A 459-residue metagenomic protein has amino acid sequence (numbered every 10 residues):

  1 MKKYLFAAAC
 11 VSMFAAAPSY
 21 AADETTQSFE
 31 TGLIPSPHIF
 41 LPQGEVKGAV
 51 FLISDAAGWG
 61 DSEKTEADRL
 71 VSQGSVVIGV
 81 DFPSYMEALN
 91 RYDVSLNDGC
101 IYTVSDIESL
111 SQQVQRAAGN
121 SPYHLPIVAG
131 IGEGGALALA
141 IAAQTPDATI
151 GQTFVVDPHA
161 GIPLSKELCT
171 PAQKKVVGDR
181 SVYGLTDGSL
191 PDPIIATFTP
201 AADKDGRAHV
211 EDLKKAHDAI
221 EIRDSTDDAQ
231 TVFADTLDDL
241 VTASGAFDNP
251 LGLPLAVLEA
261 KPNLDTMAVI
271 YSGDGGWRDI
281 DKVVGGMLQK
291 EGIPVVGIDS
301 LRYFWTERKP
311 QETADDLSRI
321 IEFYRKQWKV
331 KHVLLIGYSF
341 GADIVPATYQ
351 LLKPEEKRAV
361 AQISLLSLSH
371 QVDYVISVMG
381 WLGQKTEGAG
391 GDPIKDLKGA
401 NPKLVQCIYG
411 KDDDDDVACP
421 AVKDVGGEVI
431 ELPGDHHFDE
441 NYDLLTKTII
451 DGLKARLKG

Functional and structural regions predicted by a protein language model:
A22-E45, R223-N263: N-terminal cap/lid segment of alpha/beta-hydrolase-fold proteins
P42-S75, G79-F82, P250-I293, G297-L301: Short, surface-exposed "cap/lid" segments of acyl-processing enzymes
P83-I101, D274-G276, V295, D299-E312: Cap/lid segment of the alpha/beta-hydrolase catalytic domain
S84-Y85, D224-V232, L301-F304, L432-F438: Histidine-bearing beta->alpha loop at or near hydrolase active sites
S95-N120, A140, E307-W328, D343-A347: Alpha/beta-hydrolase active-site loop
Q113-S189, F323, K331-G391: Primarily recognizes the serine-hydrolase "nucleophile elbow" in alpha/beta-hydrolase and SGNH/GDSL folds
A160-K214, E259, D373-G426, I430: The feature captures the conserved acid-bearing segment of alpha/beta-hydrolase catalytic domains
T226-G245, P310-T313, E440-L453: Post-His helix in hydrolase/transferase enzymes
